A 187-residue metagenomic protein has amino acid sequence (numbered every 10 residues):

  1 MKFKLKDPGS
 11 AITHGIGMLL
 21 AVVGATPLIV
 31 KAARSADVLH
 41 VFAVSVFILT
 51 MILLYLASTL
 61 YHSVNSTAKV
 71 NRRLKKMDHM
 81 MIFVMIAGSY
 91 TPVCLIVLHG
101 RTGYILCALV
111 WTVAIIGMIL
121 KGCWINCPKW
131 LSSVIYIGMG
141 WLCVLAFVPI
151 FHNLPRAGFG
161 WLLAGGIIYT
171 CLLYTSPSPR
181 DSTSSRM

Functional and structural regions predicted by a protein language model:
F3-G15, H62-D78, I119-I137, L154: Interhelical loop and helix-boundary elements at the membrane-water interface of polytopic inner-membrane proteins
T13, L20, P27, V46 (+6 more regions): Hydrophobic residues within membrane-embedded alpha-helical segments of Major Facilitator Superfamily
V22, M77-Y90, V134-F147: Small-residue-rich segments of transmembrane alpha-helices in multi-pass membrane proteins, especially helix faces
T26-A43, Y90-I105, A146-G160: Helix-coil boundary and interhelical linker segments in multi-pass alpha-helical membrane proteins
V38-M51, M77: Loop-to-helix transition at the N-terminal end of transmembrane alpha-helices
C94-C143: Membrane-proximal helix-loop-helix units in multi-pass membrane proteins
L131-V148, A157-L173: Alpha-helical membrane segments in multi-pass integral membrane proteins
Y174-D181: Conserved small/polar residues in nucleotide/adenosyl-binding loops
